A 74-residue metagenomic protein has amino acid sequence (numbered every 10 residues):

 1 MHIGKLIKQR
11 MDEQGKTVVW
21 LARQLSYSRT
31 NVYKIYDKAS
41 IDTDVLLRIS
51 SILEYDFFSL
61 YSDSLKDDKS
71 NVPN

Functional and structural regions predicted by a protein language model:
M1-W20: A short, Lys/Arg-rich alpha-helix, primarily the initiator
Q9, K34, Y61-N74: Short, charged recognition helix plus adjacent turn of helix-turn-helix-like nucleic-acid-binding domains
D12, R23, S51: Alpha-helical residues within the helix-turn-helix
V19, T30, F58: Key DNA-contact positions within bacterial/archaeal DNA-binding proteins
S26-I41: Recognition helix of helix-turn-helix/homeodomain-like DNA-binding domains that insert into the DNA major groove
K38-S51: Short, basic-rich loop-to-helix N-cap that marks the start of a DNA-contacting helix
